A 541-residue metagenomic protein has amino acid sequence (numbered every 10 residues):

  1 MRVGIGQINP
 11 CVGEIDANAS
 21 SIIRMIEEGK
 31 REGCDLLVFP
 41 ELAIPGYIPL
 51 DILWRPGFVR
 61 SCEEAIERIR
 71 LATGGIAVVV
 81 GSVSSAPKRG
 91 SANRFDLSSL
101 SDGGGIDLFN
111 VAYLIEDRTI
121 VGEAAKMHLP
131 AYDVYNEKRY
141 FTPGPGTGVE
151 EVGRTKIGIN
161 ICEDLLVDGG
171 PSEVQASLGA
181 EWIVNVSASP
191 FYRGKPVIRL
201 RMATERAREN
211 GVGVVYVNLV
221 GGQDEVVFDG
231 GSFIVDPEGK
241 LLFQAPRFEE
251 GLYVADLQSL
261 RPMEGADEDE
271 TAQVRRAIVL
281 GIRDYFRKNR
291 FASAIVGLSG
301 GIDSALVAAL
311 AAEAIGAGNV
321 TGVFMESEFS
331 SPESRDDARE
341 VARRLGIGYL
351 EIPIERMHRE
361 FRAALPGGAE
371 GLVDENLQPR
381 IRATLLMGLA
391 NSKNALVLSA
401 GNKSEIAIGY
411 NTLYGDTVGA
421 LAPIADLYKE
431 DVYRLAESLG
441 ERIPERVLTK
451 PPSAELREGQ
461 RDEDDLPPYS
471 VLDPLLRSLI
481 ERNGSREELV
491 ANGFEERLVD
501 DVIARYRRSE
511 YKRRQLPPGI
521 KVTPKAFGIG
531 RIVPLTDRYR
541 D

Functional and structural regions predicted by a protein language model:
M1-G297, L310-A317, F324, R344 (+1 more regions): Enzyme catalytic cores with a strong preference for nitrogen-chemistry domains
G211, P237, M263-G300, S304-D541: ATP/NTP-dependent adenylation/nucleotidyl-transfer catalytic domains that generate, transfer, or process NMP-activated
